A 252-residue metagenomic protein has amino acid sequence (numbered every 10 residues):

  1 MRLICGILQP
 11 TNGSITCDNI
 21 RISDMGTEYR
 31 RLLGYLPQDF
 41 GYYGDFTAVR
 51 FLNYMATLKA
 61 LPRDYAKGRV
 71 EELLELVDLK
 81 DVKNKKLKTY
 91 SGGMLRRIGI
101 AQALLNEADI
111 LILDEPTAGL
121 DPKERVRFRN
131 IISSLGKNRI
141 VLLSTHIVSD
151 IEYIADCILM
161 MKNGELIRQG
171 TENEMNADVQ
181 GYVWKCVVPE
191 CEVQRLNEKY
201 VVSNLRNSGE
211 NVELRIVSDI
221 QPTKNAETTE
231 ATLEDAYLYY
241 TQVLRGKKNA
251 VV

Functional and structural regions predicted by a protein language model:
C5: Helix-to-loop junction immediately C-terminal to a conserved catalytic motif
G13-D24, E28-Y29: Conserved ABC transporter NBD signature motif
N53, T57, D64-V82: Conserved ABC ATPase "signature" region
K86-Y90: Conserved ABC ATPase signature
I100: Hydrophobic anchor residue at the start of the ABC signature
L111-E115: Catalytic Walker B motif of ABC-type/P-loop ATPase nucleotide-binding domains
F128-R215: ABC transporter nucleotide-binding domain
